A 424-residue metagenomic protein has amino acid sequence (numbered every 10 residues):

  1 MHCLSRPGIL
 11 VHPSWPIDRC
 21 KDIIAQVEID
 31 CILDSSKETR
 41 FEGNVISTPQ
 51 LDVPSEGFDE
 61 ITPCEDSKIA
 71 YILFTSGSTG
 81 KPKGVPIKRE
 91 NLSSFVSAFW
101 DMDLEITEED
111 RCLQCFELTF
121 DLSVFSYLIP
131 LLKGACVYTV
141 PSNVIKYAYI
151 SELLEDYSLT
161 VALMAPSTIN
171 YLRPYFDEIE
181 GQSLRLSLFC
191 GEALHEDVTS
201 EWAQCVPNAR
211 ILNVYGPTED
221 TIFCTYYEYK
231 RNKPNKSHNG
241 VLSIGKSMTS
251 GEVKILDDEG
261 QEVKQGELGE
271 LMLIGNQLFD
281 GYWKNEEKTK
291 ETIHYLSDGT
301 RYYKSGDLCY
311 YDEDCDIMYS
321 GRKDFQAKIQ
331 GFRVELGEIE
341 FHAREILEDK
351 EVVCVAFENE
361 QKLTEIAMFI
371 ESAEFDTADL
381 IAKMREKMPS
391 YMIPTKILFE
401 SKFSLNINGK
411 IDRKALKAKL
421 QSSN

Functional and structural regions predicted by a protein language model:
M1-L4, V27, D349: Generic low-polarity alpha-helical segments
H2, W15, I145, D379-I381 (+1 more regions): General helical secondary-structure elements
S5-I24, F58-E262, E270-F279, Y302-Y303 (+1 more regions): Motif- and composition-driven signal specific to adenylation
R19, I32-T62, L92, R210-N213 (+1 more regions): AMP-dependent adenylate-forming
E28-I32, L159: Proline-aspartate-enriched helix->loop->beta-strand connector
